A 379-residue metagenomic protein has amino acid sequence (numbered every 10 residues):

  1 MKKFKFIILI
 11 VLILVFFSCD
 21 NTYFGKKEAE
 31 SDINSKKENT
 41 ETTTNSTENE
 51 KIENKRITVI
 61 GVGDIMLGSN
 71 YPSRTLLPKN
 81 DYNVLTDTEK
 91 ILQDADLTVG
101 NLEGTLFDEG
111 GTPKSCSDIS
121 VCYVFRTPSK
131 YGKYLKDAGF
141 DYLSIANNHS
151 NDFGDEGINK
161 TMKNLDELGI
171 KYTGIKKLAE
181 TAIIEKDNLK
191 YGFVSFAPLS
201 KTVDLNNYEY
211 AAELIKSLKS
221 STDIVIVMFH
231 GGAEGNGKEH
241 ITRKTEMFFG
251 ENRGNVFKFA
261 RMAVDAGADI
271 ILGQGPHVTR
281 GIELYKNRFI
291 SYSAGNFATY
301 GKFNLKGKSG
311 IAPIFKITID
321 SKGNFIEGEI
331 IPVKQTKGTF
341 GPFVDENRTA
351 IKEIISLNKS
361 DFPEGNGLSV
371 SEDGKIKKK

Functional and structural regions predicted by a protein language model:
F4-Y23: Sec-dependent N-terminal signal peptides of Gram-positive bacterial secreted proteins and lipoproteins
C19-K379: Acidic, metal/ion-coordinating pockets
